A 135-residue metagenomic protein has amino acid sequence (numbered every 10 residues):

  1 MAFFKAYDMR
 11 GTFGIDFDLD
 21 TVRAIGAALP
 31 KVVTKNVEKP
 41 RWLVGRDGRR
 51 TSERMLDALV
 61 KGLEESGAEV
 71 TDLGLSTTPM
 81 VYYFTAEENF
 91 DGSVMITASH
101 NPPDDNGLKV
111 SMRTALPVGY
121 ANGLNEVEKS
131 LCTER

Functional and structural regions predicted by a protein language model:
A2, G11-R135: Gly/Ser-rich phosphate-binding catalytic loop and adjacent alpha/beta segment that cradle a phosphoryl group at enzyme
